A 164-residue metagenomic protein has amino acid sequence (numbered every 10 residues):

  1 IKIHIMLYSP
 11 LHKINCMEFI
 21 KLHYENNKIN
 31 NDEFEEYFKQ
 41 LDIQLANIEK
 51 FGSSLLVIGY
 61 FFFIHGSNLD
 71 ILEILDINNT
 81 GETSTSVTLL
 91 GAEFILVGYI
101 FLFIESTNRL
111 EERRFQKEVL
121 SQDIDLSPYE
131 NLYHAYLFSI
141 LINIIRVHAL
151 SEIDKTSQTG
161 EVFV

Functional and structural regions predicted by a protein language model:
I3-Y136, I144, H148-V164: Glycine-rich, hydrophobic membrane-spanning regions of integral membrane proteins that mediate transport
